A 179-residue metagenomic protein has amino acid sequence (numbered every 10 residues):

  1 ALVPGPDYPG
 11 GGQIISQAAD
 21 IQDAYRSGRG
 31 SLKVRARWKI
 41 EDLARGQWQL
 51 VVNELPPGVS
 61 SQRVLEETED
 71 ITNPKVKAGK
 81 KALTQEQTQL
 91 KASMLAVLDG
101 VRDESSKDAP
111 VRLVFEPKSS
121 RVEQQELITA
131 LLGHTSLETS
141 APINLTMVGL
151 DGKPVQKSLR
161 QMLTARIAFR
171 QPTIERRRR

Functional and structural regions predicted by a protein language model:
A1-R179: C-terminal interaction appendages of subunits in large macromolecular complexes
